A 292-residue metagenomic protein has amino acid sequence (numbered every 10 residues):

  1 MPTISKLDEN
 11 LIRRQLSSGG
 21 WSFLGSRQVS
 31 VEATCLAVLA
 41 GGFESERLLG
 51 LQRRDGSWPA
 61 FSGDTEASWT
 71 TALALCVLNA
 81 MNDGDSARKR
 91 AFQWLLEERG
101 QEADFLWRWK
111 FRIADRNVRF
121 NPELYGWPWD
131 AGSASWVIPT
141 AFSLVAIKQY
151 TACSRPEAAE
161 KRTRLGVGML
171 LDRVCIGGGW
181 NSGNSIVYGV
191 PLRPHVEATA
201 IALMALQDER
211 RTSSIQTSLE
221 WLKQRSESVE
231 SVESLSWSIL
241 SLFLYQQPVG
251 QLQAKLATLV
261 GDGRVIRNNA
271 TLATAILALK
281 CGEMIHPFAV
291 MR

Functional and structural regions predicted by a protein language model:
M1-R292: Preference for long, amphipathic alpha-helical scaffolds in soluble/luminal domains and all-alpha bundles
